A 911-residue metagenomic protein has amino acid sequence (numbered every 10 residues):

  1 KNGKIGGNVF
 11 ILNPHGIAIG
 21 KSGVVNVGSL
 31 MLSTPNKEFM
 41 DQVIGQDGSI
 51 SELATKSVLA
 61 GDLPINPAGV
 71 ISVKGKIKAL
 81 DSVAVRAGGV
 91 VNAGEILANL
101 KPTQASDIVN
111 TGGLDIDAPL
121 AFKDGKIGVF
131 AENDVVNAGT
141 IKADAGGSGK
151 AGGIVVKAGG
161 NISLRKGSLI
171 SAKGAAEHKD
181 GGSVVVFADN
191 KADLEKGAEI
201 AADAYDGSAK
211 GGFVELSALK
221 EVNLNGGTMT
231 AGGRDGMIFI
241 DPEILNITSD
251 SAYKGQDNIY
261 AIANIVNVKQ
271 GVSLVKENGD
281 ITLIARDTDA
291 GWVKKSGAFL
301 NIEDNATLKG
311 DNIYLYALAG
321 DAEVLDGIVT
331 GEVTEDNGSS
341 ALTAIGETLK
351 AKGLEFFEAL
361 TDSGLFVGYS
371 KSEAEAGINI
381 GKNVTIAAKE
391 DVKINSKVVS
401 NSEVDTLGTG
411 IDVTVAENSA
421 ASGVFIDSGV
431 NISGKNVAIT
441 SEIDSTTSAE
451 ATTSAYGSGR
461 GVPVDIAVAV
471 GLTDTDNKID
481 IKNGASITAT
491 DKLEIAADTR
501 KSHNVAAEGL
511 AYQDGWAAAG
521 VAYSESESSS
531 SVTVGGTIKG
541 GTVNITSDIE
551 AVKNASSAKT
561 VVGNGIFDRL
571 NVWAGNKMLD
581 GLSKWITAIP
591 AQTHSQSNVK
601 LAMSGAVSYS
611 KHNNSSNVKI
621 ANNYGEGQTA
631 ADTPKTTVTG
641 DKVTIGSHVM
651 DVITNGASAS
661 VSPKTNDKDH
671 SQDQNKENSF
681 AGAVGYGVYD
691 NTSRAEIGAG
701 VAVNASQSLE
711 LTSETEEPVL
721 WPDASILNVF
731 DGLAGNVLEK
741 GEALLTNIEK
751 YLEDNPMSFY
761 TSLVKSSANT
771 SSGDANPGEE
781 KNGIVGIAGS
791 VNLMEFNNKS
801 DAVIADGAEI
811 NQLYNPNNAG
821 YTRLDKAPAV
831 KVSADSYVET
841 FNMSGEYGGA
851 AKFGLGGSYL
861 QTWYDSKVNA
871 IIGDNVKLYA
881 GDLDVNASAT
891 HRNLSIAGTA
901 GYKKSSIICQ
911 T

Functional and structural regions predicted by a protein language model:
K1-T911: Low-complexity, glycine- and small/polar-enriched segments
